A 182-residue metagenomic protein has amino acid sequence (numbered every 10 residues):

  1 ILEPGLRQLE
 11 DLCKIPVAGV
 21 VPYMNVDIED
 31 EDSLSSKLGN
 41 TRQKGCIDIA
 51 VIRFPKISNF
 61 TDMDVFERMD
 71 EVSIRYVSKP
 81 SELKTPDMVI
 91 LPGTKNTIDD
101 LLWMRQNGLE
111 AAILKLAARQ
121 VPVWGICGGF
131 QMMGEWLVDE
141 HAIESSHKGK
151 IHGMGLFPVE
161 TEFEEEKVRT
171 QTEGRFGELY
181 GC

Functional and structural regions predicted by a protein language model:
I1-R75, P80-D87, D139, L156 (+2 more regions): C-terminal lobe/tail of nucleotide-utilizing enzymes
I90-P92: Structural motif
T94-C182: Cysteine-nucleophile active-site neighborhood
